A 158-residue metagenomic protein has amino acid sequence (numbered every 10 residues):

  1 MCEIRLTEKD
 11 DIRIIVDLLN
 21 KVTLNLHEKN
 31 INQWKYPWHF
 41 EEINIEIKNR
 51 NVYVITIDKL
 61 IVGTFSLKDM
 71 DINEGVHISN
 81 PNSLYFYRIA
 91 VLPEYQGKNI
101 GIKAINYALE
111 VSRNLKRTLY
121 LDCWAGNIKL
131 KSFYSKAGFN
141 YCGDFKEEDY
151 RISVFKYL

Functional and structural regions predicted by a protein language model:
C2-D17: A short beta-loop-alpha structural element at the N-terminal edge of CoA-dependent acyl/N-acetyltransferase catalytic
N20-I45: Conserved GNAT-fold acetyl-CoA-binding loop/helix
V54, L60-D71, Y85, A90: Conserved beta-strand in the GNAT
Y87-Q96, W124: A short, internal acetyl-CoA/4′-phosphopantetheine-binding micro-motif in the GNAT/acyltransferase core
V91, G97-E110, S132-K136: Conserved acetyl-CoA-binding loop-helix of GNAT-fold acetyltransferases
S112-C123: Conserved GNAT acetyl-CoA-binding A-motif
L121-K131, E147-Y150: Conserved beta-strand-loop-alpha-helix junction that forms the acyl-donor binding cleft
Y134-D144: Conserved acetyl-CoA-binding loop of GNAT-fold acetyltransferases
